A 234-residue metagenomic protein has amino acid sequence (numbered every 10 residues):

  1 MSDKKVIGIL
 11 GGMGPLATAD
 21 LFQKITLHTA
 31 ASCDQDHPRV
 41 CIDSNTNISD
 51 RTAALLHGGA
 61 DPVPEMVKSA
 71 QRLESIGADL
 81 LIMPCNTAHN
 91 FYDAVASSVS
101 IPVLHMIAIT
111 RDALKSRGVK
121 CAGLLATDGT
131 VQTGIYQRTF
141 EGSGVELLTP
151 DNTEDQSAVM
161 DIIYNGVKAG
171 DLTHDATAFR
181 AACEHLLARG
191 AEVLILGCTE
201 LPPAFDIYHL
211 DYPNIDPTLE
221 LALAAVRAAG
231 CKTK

Functional and structural regions predicted by a protein language model:
M1-K234: Non-catalytic structural scaffold of enzyme domains
